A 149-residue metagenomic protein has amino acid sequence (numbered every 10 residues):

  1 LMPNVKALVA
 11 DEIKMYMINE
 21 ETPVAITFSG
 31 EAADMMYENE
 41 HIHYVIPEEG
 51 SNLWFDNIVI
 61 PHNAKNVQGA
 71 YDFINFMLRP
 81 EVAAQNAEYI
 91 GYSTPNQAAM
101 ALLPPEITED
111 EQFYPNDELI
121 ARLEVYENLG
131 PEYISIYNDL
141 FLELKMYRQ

Functional and structural regions predicted by a protein language model:
L1, E38-A64, T108: Periplasmic-binding protein-like
L1-P47: Ligand-binding pocket segment of bilobal, Venus flytrap-like solute-binding proteins
P3, I18, T22, K65 (+3 more regions): Sec-exported extracytoplasmic/periplasmic mature domains
V5, V9, N52, P61-N66 (+2 more regions): Extracytoplasmic/periplasmic, Sec-exported soluble proteins
E12, Y16, E21, V59 (+5 more regions): Extracytoplasmic/secreted proteins, especially bacterial periplasmic and envelope-associated proteins
M15, D117-Q149: Conserved C-terminal helix/tail region of periplasmic/extracytoplasmic solute-binding proteins
N52, P61-A121: Mature extracytoplasmic/periplasmic domains
